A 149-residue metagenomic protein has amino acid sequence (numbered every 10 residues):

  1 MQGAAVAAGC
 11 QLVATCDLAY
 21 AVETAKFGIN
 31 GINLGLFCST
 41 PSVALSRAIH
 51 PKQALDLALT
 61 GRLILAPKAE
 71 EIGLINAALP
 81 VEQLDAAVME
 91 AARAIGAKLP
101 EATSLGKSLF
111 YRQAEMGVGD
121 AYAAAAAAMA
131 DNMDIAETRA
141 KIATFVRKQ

Functional and structural regions predicted by a protein language model:
M1-E101: Crotonase-fold acyl-CoA enzyme core
G61-P67, E82, A86, E90-Q149: C-terminal alpha-helix plus adjacent terminal tail
